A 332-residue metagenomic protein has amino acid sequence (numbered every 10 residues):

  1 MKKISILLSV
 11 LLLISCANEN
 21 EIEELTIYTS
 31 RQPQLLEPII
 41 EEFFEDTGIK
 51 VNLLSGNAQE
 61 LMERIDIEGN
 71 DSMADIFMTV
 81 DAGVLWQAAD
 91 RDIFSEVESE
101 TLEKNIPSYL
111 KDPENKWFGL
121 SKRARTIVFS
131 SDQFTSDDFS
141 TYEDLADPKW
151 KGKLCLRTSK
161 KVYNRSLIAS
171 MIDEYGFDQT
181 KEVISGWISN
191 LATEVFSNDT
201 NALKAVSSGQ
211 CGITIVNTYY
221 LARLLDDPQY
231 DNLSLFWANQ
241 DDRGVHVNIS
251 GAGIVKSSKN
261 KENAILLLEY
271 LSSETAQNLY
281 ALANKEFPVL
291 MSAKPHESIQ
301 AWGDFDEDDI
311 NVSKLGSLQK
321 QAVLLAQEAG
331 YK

Functional and structural regions predicted by a protein language model:
C16-W86, K332: Early extracytoplasmic/lumenal segment of secretory-pathway proteins
Y28-S30, P113, F129-S131, D137 (+3 more regions): Short beta-strand->loop
S72-F77, S95-I127, E143, K153-L156: A structural signal for short loop-to-beta-strand junctions that line the ligand-binding cleft of periplasmic/secreted
A88-E96, S108-N115, L224-A238: Ligand-binding "clamshell"
T126-Q133, V247-N260, L279-L282: A bilobed periplasmic-binding-protein/Venus flytrap-type ligand-binding module shared by bacterial periplasmic
G152-K160, Y270-A293: Periplasmic-binding protein-like
S159, Y163, S170-A238: Ligand-binding pocket segment of bilobal, Venus flytrap-like solute-binding proteins
E297-K332: Extracellular/periplasmic bilobal clamshell ligand-binding domains
